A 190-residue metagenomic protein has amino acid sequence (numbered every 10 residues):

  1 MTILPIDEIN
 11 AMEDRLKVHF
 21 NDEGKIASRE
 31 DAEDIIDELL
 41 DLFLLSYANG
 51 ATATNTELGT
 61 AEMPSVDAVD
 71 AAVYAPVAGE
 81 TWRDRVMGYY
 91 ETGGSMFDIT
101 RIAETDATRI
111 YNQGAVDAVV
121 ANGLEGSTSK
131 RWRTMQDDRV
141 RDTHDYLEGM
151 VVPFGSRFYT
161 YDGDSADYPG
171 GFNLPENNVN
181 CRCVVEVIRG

Functional and structural regions predicted by a protein language model:
M1-N178, E186-G190: Domain-core detector
